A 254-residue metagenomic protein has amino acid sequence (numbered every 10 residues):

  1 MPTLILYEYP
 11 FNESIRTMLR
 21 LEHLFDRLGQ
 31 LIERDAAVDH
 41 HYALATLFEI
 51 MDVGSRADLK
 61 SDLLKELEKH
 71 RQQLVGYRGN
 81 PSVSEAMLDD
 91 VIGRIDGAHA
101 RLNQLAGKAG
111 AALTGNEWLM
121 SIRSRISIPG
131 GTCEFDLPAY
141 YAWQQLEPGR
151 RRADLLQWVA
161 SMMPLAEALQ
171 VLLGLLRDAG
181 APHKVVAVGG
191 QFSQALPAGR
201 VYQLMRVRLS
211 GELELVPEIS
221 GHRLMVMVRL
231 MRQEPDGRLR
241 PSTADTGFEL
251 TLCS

Functional and structural regions predicted by a protein language model:
L4-K65: N-terminal ordered "arm"
Y9-N12, R16-L19, D62-K65, A86 (+4 more regions): Alpha-helix boundary/N-cap detector
Y9-S14, L63, V185-Q191, L209-E212: A broad, low-specificity signal for short, low-complexity segments enriched in glycine/proline and polar/charged
R16, R20-H23, R27, Y42-A45 (+7 more regions): Charged, amphipathic alpha-helical oligomerization/scaffolding segments
S55-W118: Hydrophobic/aromatic-rich structural module bridging two neighboring secondary-structure elements via a short loop
A98-Q203: Charged, well-structured binding/catalytic surfaces in domain cores that contact anionic ligands
V201-S254: Extended, charged low-complexity segments that frequently continue into or abut oligomerization scaffolds
